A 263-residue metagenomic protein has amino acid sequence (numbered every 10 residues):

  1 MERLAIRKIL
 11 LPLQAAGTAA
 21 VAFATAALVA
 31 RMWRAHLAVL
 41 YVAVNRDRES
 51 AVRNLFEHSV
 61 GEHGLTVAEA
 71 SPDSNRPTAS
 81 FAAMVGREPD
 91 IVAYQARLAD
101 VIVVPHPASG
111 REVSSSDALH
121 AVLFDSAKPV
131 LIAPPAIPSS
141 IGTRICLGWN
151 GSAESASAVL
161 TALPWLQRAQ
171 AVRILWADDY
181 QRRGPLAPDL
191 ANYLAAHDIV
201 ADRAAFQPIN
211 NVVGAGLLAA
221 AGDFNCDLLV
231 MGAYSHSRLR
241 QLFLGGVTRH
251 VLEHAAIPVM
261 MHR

Functional and structural regions predicted by a protein language model:
M1-E2, L55-S59, V122-L123: Extended, non-globular alpha-helical segments
M1-L4, V44-D47, E62-I102, H197-L229 (+3 more regions): Structural beta-alpha unit
M1-S50, D125, I141-P208: Small/aliphatic-rich secondary-structure junction motif
A5, A19-F23, P89-P138, A221-R263: Gly/Ser-rich helix-loop-strand patches that form or flank binding pockets for ribonucleotide-derived cofactors
T18-V21, M84-R87, S114, E154-S157 (+2 more regions): Short secondary-structure boundary/capping elements
A26, F56, V92, L190 (+2 more regions): Aromatic/hydrophobic pocket-lining residues that form π-stacking "cages" and hydrophobic walls in ligand
A38-L40, A82, V103, L131 (+4 more regions): Hydrophobic/aromatic beta-strand patches that form the interior of the parallel beta-sheet core in alpha/beta enzyme
A93, S114, T143, A158 (+3 more regions): Short, well-ordered secondary-structure micro-motifs
